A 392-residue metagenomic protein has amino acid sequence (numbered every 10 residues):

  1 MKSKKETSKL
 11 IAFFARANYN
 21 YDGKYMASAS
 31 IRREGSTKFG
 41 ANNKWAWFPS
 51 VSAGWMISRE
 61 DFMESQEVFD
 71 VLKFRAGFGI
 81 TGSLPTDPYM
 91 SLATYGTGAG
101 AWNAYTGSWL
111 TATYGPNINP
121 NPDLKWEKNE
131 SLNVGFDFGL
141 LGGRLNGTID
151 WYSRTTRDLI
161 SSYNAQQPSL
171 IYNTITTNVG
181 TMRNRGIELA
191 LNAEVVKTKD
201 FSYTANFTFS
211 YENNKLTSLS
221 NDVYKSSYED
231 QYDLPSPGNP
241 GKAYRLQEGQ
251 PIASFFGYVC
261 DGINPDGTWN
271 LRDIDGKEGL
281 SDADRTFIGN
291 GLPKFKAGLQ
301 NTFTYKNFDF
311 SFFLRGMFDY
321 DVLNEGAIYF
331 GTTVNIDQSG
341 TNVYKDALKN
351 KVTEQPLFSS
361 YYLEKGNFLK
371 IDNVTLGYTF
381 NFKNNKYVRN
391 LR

Functional and structural regions predicted by a protein language model:
M1, A99-N119, D233-I288, D337-Y362: Flexible glycine-rich, low-complexity coil/linker segments exposed to the extracellular/periplasmic environment
M1-N239, K306, L363-R392: Extracellular/periplasmic, surface-exposed regions of secreted and cell-surface proteins
Y19, R272, F303: Short aromatic-centered micro-motifs
S36, S254, P265, M317-R392: Extracytoplasmic gating/loop element in the C-terminal half of outer-membrane beta-barrel translocons and assembly
S36-T37, T156-R157, G279-S281, D319-D321: A short local loop/turn or secondary-structure capping micro-motif enriched for an aromatic residue
T174-R183, K225-F255, I288-G298, F330-V334 (+1 more regions): C-terminal extracellular loops and terminal segments of Gram-negative outer membrane beta-barrel proteins
K215-T217, N264-R272, D319-L323: Short acidic/glycine-rich loop or secondary-structure boundary segments that cap or lie
N290-L323: Glycine-rich, aromatic-lined ligand/substrate-binding cores of catalytic and carbohydrate-binding domains
